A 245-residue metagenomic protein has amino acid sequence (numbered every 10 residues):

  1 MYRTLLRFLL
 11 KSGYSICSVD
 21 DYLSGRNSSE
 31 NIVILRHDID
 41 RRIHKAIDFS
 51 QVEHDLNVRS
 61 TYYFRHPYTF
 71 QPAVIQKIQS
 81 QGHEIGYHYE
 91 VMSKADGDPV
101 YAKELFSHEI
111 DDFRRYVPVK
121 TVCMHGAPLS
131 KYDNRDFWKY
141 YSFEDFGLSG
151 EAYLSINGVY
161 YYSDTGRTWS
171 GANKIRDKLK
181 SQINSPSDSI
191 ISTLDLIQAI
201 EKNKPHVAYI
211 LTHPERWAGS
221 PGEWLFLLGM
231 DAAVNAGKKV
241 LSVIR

Functional and structural regions predicted by a protein language model:
M1-R36, D40-I47, Q51-T61, T69-Q71 (+3 more regions): Terminal accessory/targeting
R65: Cofactor-binding loop segments of dinucleotide-utilizing enzymes, especially the Rossmann-like FAD- and NAD(P)+-binding
E84: Short glycine/serine/threonine-biased micro-segments
